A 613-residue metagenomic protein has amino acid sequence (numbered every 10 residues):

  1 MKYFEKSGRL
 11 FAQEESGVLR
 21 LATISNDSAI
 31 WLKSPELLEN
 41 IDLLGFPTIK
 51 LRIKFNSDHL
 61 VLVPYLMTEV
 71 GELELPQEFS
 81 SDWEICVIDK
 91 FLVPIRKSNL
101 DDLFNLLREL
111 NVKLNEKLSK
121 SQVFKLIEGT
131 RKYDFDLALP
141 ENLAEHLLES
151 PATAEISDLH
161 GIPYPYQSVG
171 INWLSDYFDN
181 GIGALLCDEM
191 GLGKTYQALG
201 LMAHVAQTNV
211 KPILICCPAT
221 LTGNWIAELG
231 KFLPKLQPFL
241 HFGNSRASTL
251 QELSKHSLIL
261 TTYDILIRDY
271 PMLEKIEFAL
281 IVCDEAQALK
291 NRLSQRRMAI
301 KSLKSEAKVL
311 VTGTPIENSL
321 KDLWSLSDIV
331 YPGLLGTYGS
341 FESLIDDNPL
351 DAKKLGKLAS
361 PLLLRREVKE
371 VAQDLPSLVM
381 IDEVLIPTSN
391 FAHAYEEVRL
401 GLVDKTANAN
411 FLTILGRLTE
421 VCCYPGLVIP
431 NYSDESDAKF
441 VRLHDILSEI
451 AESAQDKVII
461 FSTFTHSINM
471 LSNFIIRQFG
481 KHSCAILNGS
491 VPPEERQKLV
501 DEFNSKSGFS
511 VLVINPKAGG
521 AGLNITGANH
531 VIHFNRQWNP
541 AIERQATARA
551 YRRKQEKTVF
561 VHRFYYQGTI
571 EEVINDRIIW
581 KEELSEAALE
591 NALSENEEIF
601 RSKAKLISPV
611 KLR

Functional and structural regions predicted by a protein language model:
Y3-A184, K231, L236, L258 (+3 more regions): Charged, low-complexity
S150-G161, T195, A206-S294, G339-D346 (+6 more regions): SF2 helicase/translocase NTPase motor core, specifically the RecA-like lobe 1 inter-motif segment between Walker
W173-D179, T195-N209, A299, I329-V330: Walker A/P-loop NTP-binding motif
C187, V282-C283, T547: Hydrophobic residues in beta-strands of the RecA-like P-loop NTPase core, especially within AAA+ ATPase
E189, D284-E285, F534: Walker B catalytic acidic pair
T261, I265, P271-K275, M298-K301 (+7 more regions): Inter-lobe coupling linker of SF2 helicases/translocases
K290-N291, Q295-M298, L303-G339, V371-R399 (+1 more regions): SF2 helicase/translocase ATPase core recognition
Q373-F391, T406-L523, A592-R613: Conserved Helicase C-terminal RecA-like lobe
